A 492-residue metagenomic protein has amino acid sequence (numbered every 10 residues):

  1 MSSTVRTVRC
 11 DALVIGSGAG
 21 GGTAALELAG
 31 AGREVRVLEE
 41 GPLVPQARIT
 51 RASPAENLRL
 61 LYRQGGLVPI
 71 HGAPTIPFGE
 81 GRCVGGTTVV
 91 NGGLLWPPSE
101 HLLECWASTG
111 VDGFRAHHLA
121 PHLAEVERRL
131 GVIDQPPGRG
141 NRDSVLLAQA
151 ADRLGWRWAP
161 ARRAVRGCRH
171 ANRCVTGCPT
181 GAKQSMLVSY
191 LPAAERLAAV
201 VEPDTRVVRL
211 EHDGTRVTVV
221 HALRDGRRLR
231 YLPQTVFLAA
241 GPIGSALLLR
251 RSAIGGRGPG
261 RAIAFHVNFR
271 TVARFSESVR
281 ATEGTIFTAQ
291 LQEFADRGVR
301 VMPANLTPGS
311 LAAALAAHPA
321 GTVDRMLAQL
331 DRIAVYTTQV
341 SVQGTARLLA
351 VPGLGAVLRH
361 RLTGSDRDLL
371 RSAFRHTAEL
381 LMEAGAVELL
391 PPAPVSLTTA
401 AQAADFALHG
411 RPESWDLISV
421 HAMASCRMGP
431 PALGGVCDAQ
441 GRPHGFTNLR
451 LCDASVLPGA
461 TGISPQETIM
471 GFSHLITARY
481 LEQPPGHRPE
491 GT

Functional and structural regions predicted by a protein language model:
M1-A12, G30-A31, G72, E482-G491: Extreme N-terminal leader/targeting segments of oxidoreductases
A12-V37: N-terminal Rossmann-like FAD-binding beta1-loop-alpha1 element of flavoenzymes
E27-G30, E34, G41-P45, R51 (+8 more regions): Glycine-rich loop(s) and the adjacent beta-strand/alpha-helix scaffold that form part
R33, E40-V90, P97-P98, S144-A150: N-terminal FAD cofactor-binding segment of flavoenzymes
V84, T88-H170, T338, R361 (+1 more regions): Rossmann-like flavin
N91, T109, G256-E379, P412 (+3 more regions): FAD cofactor-binding and catalytic pocket of flavoenzymes
A161, H170-T176, G181, R209-D213 (+2 more regions): A glycine-rich dinucleotide-binding beta-alpha-beta segment and adjacent secondary-structure elements that constitute
R162-A164, P203-T218: A conserved short coil-to-beta-strand element within the FAD-binding core of flavoproteins
